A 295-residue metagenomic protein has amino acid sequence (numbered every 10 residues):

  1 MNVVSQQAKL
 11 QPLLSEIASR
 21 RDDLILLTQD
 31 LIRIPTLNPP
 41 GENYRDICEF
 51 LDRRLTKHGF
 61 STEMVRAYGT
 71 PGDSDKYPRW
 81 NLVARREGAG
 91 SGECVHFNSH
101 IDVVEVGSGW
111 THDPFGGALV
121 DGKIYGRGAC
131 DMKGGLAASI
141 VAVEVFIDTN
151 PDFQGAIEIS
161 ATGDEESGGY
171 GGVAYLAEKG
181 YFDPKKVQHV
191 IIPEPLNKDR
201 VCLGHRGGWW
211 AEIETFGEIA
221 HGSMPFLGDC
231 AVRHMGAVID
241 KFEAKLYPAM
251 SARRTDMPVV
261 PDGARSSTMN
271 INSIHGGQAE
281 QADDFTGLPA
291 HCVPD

Functional and structural regions predicted by a protein language model:
N2-I124, I147-Q154: Acidic/His- and Gly-rich active-site-bordering loop/insert found across diverse amide/peptide-bond hydrolases
Q29, D52, A137-E144, A174-A177 (+1 more regions): Predominant activation on well-ordered alpha-helical scaffold segments within soluble catalytic domains
D75-W80, A89-G92, R206-W209, D262-S267 (+2 more regions): A short, glycine/Asx- and small/polar-enriched loop/turn that sits immediately N-terminal to a beta-strand
G122-A137, D152, F226-V232: Short, conserved micro-motifs enriched in small and acidic residues
M132-R206, P261: Acidic/histidine-rich catalytic neighborhood of metal-dependent amide-processing enzymes
V190, D199-H234, P289-V293: Metal-dependent peptidase/peptidase-like ectodomains
G222-V293: Acidic-enriched catalytic cores of C-N bond-cleaving enzymes acting on peptides and small amides
